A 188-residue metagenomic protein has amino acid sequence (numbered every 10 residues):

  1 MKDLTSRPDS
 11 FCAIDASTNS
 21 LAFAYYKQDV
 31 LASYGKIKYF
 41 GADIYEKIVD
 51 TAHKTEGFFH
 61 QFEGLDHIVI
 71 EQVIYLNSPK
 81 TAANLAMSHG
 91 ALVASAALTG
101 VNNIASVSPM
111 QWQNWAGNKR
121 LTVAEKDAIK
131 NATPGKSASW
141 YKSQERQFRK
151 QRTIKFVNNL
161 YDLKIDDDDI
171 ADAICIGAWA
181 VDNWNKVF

Functional and structural regions predicted by a protein language model:
M1-F188: Phosphate- and other anionic-substrate recognition elements at nucleic-acid/protein interfaces
